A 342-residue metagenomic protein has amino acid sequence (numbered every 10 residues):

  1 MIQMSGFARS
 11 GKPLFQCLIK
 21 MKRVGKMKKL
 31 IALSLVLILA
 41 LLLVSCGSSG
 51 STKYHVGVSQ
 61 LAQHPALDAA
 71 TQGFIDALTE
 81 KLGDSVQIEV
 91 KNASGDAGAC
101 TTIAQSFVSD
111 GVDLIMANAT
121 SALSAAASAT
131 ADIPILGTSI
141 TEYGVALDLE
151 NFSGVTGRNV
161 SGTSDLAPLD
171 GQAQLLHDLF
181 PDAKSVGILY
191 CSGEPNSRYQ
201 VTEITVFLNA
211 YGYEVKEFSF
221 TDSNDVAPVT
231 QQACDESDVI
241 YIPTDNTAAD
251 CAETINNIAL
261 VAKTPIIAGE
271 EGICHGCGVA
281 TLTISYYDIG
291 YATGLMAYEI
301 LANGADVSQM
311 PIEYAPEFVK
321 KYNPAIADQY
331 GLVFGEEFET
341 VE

Functional and structural regions predicted by a protein language model:
L41-S45: C-terminal motif of bacterial Sec signal peptides marking the signal peptidase cleavage site
G47-S49: Bacterial signal peptide processing site
H55-D76, G83, E89-A99, G193 (+1 more regions): Extracytoplasmic "Venus flytrap"
V56, F74, S161-N209, D306 (+1 more regions): An alpha-beta-alpha
E89-N151, D245-G269: Beta-alpha junction/loop-to-helix N-cap segments that form part of ligand/metal-binding clefts
Y143-S185, I284-A305: Hydrophobic alpha-helical segments within soluble ligand-binding/sensing domains
P195-T264, E270: Pocket-lining segment of extracytoplasmic ligand-binding domains
I273-A325: Flexible loop/turn connectors
